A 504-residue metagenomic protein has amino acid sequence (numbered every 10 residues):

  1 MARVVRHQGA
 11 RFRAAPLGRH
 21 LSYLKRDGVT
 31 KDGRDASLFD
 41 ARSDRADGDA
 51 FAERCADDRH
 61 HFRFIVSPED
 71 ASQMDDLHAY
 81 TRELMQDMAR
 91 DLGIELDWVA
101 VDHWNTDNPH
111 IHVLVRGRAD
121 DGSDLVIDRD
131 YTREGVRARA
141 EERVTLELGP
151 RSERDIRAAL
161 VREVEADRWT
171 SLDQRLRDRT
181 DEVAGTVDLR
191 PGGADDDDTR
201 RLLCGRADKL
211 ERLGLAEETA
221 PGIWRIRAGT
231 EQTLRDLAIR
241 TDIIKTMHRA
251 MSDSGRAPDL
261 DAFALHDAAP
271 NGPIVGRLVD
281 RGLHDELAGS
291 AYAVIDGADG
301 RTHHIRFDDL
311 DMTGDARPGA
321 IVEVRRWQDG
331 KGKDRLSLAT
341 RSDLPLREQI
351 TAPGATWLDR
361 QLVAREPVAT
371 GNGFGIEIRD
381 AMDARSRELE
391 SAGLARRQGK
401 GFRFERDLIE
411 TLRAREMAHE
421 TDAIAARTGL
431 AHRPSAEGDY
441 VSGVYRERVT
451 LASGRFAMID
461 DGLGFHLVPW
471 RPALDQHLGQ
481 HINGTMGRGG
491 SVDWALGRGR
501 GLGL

Functional and structural regions predicted by a protein language model:
M1-P109, L114-L504: N-terminal nicking endonuclease/strand-transfer module with a His-rich metal-binding environment and a catalytic Tyr
